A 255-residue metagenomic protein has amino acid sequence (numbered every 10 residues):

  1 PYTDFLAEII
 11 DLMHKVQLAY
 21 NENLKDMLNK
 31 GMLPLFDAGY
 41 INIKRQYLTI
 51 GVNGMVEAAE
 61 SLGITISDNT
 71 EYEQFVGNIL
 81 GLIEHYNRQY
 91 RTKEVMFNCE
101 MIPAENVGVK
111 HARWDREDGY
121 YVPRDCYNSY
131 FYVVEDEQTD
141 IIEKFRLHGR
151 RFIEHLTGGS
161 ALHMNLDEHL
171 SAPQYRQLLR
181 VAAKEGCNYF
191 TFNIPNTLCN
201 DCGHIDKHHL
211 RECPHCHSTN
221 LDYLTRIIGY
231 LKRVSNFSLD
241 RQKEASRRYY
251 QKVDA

Functional and structural regions predicted by a protein language model:
P1-A255: Long, C-terminal-biased catalytic regions of enzyme "large/alpha" subunits
